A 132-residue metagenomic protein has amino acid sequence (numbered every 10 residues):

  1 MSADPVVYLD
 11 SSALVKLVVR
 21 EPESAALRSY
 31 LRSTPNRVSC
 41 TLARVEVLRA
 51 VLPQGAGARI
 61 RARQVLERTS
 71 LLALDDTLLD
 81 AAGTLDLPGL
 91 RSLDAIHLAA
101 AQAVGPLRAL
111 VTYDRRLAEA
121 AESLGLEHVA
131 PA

Functional and structural regions predicted by a protein language model:
M1-S39, V51-R63, L124-E127, A132: Short, well-structured N-terminal submotif of metal-dependent ribonuclease cores
S2, L71-E122, L126-A130: Active-site neighborhoods of divalent-metal-dependent phosphate/nucleic-acid chemistry enzymes
S12, E21, T41-L42, D76 (+1 more regions): Alpha-helix N-cap/helix-start capping motif
A13, V19, R49, H97-A100 (+1 more regions): Hydrophobic side chains within alpha-helical segments
R32, E67, G105: Short conserved AdoMet
P35-G83: Active-site-proximal, substrate-binding regions of enzyme catalytic domains and RNA-binding/basic surfaces
